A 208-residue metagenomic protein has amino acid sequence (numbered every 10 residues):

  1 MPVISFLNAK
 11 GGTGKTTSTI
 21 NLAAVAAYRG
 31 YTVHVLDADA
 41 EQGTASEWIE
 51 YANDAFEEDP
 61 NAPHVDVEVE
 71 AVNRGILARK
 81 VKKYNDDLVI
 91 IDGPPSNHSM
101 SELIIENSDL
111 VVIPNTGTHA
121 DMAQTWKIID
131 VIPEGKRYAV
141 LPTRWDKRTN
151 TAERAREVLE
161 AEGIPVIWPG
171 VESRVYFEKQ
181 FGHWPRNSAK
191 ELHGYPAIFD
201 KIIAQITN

Functional and structural regions predicted by a protein language model:
V3-T13, I20, A24-I90, P95-S99 (+1 more regions): P-loop/Walker-type NTP enzyme "switch/lid" segment
I20, E191-I203: Short, amphipathic alpha-helical "lid/cap" segments that border enzyme active or binding sites
H34, L88-P169: Conserved catalytic-core segment of NTP-binding enzymes
I49-D54, D130-P133, I164, I203: A generic structural signal for secondary-structure junctions that act as hinges or helix/strand caps at the edges
P63-E70, P142, W168-R174: A short, structured active-site edge motif that brings together acidic residues
A71, H119-M122, A189, H193: Conserved phosphate-coordination/catalytic loops
N73-V81, A155, I198, I202: Generic hydrophobic alpha-helical segments
D146, R156-N187, K201, I206: Beta-strand-loop-alpha "switch" segments that mediate conformational coupling across diverse proteins
